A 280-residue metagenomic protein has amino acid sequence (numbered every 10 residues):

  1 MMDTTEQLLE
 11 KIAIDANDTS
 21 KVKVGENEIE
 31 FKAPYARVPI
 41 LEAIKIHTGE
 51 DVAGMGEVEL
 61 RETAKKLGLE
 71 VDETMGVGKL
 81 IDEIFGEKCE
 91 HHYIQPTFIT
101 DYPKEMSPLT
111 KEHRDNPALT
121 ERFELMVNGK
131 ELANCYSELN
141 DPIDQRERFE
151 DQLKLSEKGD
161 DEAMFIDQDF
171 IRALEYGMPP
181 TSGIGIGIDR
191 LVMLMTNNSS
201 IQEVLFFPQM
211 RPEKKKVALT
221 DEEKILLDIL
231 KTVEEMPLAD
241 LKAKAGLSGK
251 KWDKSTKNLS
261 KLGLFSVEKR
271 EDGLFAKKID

Functional and structural regions predicted by a protein language model:
M1-M2: Catalytic palm subdomain of template-directed nucleic-acid polymerases, centered on the conserved carboxylate motif
L8-L132, F149-P180: Metal-assisted phosphate- and nucleotidyl-transfer catalytic regions
I99, C135, G187: Hydrophobic, well-ordered secondary-structure elements that form the walls of internal hydrophobic environments
P103-M106, R114-N116, K130-L132, S137-L139 (+3 more regions): Short, glycine-/Ser/Thr-/acidic-enriched flexible segments
P142-K214: Active-site pocket scaffolds in enzymes
K216-A245, K254: Short amphipathic alpha-helical interface segments
K216-E223, P237, V267-D280: Short, cationic-aromatic polyanion-contact patches
L247-K261: Short amphipathic alpha-helical interaction segments
